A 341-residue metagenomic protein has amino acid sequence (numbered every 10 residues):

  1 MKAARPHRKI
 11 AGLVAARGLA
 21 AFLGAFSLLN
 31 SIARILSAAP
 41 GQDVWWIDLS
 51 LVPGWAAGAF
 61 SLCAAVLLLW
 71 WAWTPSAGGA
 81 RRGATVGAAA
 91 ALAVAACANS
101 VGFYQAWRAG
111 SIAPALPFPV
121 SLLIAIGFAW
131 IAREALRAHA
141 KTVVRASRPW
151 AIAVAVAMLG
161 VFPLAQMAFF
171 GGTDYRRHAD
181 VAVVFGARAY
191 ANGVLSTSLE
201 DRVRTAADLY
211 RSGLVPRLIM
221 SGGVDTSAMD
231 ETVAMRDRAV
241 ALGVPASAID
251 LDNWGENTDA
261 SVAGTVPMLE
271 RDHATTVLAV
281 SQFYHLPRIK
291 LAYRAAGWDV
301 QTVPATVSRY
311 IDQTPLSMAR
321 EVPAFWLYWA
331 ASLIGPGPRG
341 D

Functional and structural regions predicted by a protein language model:
M1-L69: Membrane-anchoring hydrophobic segments
R5-I10, W73-G83, L136-S147: Membrane-interface helix-boundary motifs at transmembrane edges
L23-R34, A91-Y104, M158-G160: Aromatic-anchored segments of alpha-helical transmembrane domains
S31-A38, L69-A72, S100-G110, A132-A135 (+2 more regions): Transmembrane helix-loop junctions and nearby membrane-interface residues
W45-A65, G79-L136: Membrane-embedded alpha-helical segments of integral membrane proteins
T142-A168: Internal/C-terminal transmembrane anchor helices
L164, A168-M318: A structural signal for short, hydrophobic/glycine-enriched beta-strand patches
T314-P338: A transmembrane-helix-recognition feature enriched in membrane-embedded lipid enzymes and envelope glyco-/phospholipid
